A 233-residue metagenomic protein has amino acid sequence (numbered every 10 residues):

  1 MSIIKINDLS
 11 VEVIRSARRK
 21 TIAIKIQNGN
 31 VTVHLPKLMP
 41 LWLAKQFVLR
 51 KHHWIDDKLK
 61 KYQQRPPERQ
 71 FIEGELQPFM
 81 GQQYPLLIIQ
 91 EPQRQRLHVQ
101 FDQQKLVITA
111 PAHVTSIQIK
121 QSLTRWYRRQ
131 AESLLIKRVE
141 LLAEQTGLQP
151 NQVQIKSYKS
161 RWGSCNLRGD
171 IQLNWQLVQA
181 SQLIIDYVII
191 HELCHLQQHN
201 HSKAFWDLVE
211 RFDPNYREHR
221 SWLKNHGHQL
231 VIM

Functional and structural regions predicted by a protein language model:
M1-Y187, L196-M233: Active-site-proximal or metal-binding-adjacent scaffold patches in catalytic folds
E192: Walker B catalytic acidic pair
